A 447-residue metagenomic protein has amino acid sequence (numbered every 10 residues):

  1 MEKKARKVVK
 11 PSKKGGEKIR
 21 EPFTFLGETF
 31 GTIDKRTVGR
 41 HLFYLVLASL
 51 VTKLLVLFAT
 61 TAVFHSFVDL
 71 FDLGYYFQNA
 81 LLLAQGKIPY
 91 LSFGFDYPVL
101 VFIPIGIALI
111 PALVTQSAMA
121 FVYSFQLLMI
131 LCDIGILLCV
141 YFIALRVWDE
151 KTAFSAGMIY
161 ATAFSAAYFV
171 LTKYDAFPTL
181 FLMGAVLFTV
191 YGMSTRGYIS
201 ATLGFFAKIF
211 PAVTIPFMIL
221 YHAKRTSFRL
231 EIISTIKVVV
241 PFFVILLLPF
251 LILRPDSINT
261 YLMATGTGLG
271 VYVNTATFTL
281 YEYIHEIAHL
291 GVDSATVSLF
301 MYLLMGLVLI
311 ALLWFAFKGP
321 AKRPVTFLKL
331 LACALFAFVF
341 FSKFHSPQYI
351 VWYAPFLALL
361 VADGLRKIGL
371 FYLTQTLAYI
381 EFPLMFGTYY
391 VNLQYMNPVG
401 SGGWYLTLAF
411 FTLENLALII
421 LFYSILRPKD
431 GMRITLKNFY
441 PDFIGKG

Functional and structural regions predicted by a protein language model:
E2-M263, G270-V271, V297-G447: Multi-pass membrane glycosyltransferase architecture that uses lipid-linked
V273-I287: Extracytosolic (periplasmic/ER-lumenal) interhelical loops and adjacent juxtamembrane/interface segments of multi-pass
